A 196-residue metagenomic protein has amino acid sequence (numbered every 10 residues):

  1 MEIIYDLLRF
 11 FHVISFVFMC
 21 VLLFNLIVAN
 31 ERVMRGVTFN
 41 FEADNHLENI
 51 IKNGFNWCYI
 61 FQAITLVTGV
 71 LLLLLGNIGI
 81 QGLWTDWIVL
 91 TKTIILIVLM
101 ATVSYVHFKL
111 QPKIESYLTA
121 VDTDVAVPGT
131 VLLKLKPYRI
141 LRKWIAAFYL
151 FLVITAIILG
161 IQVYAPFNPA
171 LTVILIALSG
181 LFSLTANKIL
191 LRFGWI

Functional and structural regions predicted by a protein language model:
M1-I196: Polytopic transmembrane helical bundles with strong interfacial aromatic enrichment
